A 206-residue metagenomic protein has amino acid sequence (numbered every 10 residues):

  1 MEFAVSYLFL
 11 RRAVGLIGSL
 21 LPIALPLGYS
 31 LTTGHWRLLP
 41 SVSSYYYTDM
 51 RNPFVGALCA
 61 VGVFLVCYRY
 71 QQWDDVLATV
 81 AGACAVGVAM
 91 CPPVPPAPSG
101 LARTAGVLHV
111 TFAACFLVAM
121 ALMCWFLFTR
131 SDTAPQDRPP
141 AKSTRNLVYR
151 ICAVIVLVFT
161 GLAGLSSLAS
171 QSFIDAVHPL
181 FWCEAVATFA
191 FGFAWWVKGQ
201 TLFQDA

Functional and structural regions predicted by a protein language model:
E2-S19, D75-A78, R145-A153: Alpha-helical transmembrane segments and their helix-start/interface "positive-inside/aromatic belt" motifs in integral
G18-P22, R51-F64, C115-C124, A187-V197: Hydrophobic cores of alpha-helical transmembrane segments in multi-pass inner/ER membrane proteins, independent
G18-W36: Alpha-helical transmembrane segments of multi-pass membrane proteins
L31-G34, P93-P98, L165-F173: Juxtamembrane "helix-exit" motif on the non-cytosolic side of transmembrane helices
L38-F54, Q72-A81, P98-A119, C183: Transmembrane alpha-helix entry/boundary detector in multi-pass membrane proteins
V63-Q72: C-terminal ends of transmembrane helices
A81-L147: Membrane-proximal helix-loop-helix units in multi-pass membrane proteins
V156-S172, A176-A206: C-terminal transmembrane-bundle signature of multipass membrane proteins, characterized by strong activation on
